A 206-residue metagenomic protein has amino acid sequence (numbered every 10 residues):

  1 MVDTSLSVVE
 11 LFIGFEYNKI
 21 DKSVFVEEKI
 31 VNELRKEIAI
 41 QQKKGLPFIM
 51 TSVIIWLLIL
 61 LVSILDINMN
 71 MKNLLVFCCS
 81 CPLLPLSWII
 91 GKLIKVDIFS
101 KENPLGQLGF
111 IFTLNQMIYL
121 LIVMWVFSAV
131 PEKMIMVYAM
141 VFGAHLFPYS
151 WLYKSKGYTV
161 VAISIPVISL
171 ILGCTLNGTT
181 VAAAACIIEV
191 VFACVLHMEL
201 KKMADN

Functional and structural regions predicted by a protein language model:
E16, I20-A39: Short, Lys/Arg-rich, polar N-terminal cytosolic tail immediately upstream of the first transmembrane signal-anchor
K36-M50: N-terminal membrane topogenic signal
S52-Q107: Selected alpha-helical membrane-embedding segments in polytopic membrane proteins
S52-W56, F112-I122, A162-P166: Core segments of transmembrane alpha-helices that mediate helix-helix packing or line hydrophobic substrate/ligand
S80-S87, M140-Y149, I187-H197: Alpha-helical transmembrane segments and their membrane-interface exit regions
V96-S128: Helix-adjacent hinge/juxtasegments
L120-P166: Membrane-proximal helix-loop-helix units in multi-pass membrane proteins
Y158-N206: Terminal transmembrane helical module of multi-pass membrane proteins
